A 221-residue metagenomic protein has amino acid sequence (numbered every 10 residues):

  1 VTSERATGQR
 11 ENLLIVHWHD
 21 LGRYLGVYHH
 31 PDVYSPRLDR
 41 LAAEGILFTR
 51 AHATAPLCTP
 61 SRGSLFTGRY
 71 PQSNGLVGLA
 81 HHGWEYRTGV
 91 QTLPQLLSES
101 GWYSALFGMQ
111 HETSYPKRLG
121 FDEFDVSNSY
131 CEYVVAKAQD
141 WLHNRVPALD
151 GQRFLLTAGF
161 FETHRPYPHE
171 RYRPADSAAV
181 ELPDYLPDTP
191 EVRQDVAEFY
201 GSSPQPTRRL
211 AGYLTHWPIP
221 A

Functional and structural regions predicted by a protein language model:
V1-A221: Formylglycine-dependent sulfatase
